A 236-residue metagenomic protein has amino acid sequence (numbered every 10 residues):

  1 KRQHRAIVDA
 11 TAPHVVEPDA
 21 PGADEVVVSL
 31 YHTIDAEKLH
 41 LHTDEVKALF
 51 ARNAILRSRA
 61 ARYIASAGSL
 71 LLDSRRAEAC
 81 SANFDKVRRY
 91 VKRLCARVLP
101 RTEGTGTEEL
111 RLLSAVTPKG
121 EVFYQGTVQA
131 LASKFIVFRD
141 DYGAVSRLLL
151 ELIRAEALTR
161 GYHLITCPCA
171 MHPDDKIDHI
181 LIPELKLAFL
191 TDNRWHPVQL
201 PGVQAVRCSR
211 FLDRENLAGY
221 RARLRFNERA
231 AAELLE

Functional and structural regions predicted by a protein language model:
K1, G120-A157: Glycine-rich phosphate-binding P-loop
K1-K38, D44, E156-L235: Conserved nucleotide-sensing/catalytic segment adjacent to the nucleotide-binding pocket in NTP-handling enzymes
D9, S29, D35, R76-R93 (+3 more regions): Poly-acidic low-complexity segments
K38-L41, E45-A48, E109-V116: Amphipathic alpha-helical coiled-coil
E45-V98, E103, F226-E236: An accessory alpha-helical subdomain
D85-V128: N-terminal pre-Walker A segment at the start of P-loop NTPase domains
